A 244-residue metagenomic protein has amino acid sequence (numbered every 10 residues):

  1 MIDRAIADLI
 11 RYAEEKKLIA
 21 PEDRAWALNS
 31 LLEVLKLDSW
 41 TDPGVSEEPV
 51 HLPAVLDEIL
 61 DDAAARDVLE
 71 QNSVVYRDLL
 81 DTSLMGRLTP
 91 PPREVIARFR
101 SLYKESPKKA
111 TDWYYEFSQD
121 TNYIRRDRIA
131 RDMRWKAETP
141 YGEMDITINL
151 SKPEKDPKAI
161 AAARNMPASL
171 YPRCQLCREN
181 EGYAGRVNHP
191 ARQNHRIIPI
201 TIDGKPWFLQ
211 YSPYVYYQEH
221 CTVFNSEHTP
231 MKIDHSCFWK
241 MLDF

Functional and structural regions predicted by a protein language model:
M1-M231: Active-site microenvironments that recognize anionic phosphate/pyrophosphate groups
I233-F244: Long, well-ordered alpha-helical scaffolding segments within enzyme catalytic domains, especially pronounced
